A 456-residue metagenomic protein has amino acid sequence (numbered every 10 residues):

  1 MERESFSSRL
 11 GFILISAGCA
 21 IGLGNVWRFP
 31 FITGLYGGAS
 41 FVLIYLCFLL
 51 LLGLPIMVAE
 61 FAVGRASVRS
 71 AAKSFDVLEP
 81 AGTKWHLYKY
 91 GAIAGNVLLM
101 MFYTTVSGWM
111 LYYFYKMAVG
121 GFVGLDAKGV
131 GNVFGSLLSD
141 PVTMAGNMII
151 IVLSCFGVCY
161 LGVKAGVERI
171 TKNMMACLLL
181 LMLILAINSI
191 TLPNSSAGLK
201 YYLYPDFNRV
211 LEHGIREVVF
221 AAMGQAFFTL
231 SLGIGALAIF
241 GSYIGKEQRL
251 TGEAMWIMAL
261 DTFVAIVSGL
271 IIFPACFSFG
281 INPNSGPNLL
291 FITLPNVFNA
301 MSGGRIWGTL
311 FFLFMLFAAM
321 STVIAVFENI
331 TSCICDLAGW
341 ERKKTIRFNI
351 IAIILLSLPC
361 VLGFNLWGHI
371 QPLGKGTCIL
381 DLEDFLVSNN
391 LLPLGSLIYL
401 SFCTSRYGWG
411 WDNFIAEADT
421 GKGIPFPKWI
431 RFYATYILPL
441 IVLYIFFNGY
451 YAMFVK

Functional and structural regions predicted by a protein language model:
M1-W27, I56-F61, R65-Y90, G245-R249 (+1 more regions): Membrane-interface "cap" regions at the ends of multi-pass membrane proteins
E2-F6, E168, K172-M320, I324 (+2 more regions): Membrane-embedded translocation segments of transport machinery
R3-E4, I32-Y36, A66, A71-G91 (+6 more regions): Inter-helical loop and helix-membrane interface segments of multi-pass membrane transporters/permeases
E4, G34-A59, T143-M144, L392-S396: Extracellular loop-to-transmembrane helix junctions
S5, G11-I13, C19, A145-G146 (+5 more regions): Loop-to-transmembrane helix boundary motifs in multi-pass membrane proteins
S5-S16, F41-I44, K84-V97, G146-I151 (+6 more regions): Select transmembrane alpha-helical segments in multipass membrane proteins
G11-F48, G235-G241, G252-M255, A259-T262 (+1 more regions): Transmembrane helix-boundary motif of multi-pass solute transporters/channels
Y88-N96, A338-A352, D384-V442: C-terminal membrane-solvent junction of multi-pass transporters and transport-like membrane proteins
